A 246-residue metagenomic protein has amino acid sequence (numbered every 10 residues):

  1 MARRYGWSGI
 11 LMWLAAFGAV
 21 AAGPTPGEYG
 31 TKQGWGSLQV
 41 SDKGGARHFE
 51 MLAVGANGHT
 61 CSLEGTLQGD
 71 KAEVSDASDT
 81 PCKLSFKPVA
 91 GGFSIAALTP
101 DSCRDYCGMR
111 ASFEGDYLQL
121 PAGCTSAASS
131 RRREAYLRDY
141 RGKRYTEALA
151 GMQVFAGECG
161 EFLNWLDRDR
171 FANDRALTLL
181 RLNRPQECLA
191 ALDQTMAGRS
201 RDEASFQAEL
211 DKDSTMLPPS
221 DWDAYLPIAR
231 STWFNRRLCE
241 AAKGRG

Functional and structural regions predicted by a protein language model:
A22-G36, F113-Q119, S130-E134: Tryptophan-anchored aromatic micro-motifs
T31-G69, L149-F162: N-terminal glycine/threonine-rich, aromatic-flanked beta-hairpin/loop signature
S62-K71, T99-R132: Edge beta-strand at a domain terminus
T125-F162: Alpha-helical segment of the N-proximal tetratricopeptide repeat
P185-E203: TPR/TPR-like (Sel1-like) alpha-helical repeat modules
S205-G246: Terminal, low-structured helical/coil segments at or just beyond the last alpha-helical repeat
